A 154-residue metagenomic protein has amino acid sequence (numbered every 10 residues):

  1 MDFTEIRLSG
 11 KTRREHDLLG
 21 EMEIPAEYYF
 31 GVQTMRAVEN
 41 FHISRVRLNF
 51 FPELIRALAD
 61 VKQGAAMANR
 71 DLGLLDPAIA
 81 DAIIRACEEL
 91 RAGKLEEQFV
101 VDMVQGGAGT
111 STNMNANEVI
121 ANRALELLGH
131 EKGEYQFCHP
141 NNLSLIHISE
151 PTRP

Functional and structural regions predicted by a protein language model:
M1-S149: Conserved, well-structured ligand/cofactor-binding cores
E150-P154: Short "domain-exit" segments at the C-terminal end of structured domains
